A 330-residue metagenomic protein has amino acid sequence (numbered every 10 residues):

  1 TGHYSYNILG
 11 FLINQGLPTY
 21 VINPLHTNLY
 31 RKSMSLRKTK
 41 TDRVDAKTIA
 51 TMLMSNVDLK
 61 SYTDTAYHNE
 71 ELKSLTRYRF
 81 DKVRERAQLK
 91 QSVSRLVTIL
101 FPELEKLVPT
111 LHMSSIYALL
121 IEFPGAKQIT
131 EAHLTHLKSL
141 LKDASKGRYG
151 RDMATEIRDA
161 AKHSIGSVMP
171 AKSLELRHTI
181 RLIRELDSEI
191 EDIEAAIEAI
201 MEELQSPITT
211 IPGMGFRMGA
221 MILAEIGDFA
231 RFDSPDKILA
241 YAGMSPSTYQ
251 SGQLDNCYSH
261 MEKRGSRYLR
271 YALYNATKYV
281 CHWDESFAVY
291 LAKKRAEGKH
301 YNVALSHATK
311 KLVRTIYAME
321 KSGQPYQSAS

Functional and structural regions predicted by a protein language model:
T1-S330: A detector of single, family-specific signature residues that are central to catalytic or substrate-handling motifs
